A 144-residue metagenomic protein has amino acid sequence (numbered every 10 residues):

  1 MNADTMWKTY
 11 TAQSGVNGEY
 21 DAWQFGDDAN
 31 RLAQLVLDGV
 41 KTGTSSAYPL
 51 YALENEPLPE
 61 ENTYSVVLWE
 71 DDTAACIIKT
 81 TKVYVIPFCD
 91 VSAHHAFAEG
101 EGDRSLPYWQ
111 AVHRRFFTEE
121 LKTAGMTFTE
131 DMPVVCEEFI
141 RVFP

Functional and structural regions predicted by a protein language model:
M1-I77, V83-P144: Mixed-charge, low-complexity intrinsically disordered regions
